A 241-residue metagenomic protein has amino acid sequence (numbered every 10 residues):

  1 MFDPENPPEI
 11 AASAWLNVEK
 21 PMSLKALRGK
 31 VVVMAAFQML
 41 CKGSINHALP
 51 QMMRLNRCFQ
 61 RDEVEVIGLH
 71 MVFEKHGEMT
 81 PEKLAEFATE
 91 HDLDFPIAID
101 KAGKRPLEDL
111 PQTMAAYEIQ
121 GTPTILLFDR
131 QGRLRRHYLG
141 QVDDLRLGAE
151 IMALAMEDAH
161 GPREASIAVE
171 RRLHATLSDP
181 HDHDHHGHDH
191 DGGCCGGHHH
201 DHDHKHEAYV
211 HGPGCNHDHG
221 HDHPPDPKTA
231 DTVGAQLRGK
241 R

Functional and structural regions predicted by a protein language model:
M1-A11, H160-D179: N-proximal helix/coil linker or "cap" segments that precede and/or mark the start of modular domains
M1-K25, I45: N-terminal "domain-start" segment that seeds a small globular fold
M22-A48, M52, V66: Short active-site neighborhood of thiol/selenol oxidoreductases, capturing the structured segment around
G29-V32, D62-E65, D92-P96, R130: Loop/turn elements at helix/coil->beta-strand transitions in domains of secreted/extracellular proteins
I45-D92, K104-L110: Structural microenvironment flanking redox-active thiols in thiol-disulfide oxidoreductases
H91-L93, D100-E150: Thiol/disulfide oxidoreductase modules built on the thioredoxin-like
I167-K240: Histidine-centered metal-binding segments
